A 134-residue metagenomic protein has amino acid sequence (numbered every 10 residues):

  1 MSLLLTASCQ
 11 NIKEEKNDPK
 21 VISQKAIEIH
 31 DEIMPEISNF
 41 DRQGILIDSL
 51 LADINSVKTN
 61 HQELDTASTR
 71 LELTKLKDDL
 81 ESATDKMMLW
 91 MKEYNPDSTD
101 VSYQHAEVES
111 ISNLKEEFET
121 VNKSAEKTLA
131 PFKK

Functional and structural regions predicted by a protein language model:
L4-S8: C-terminal motif of bacterial Sec signal peptides marking the signal peptidase cleavage site
Q10-S56: Immediate post-signal-peptide N-terminus of mature secreted/exported proteins
E14, A52, T59, K92-D100 (+1 more regions): Short, flexible helix-adjacent loops and helix caps
E14-N17, V21-Q24, E28, L64 (+3 more regions): Primarily heptad-repeat coiled-coil rod domains in cytosolic scaffolding/tethering proteins
I22, I29-G44, S98-K134: C-terminal amphipathic alpha-helix
I47, L51-L76, E109: Amphipathic, non-transmembrane alpha-helical stretches in extra-cytosolic proteins
S68-E117: Long, amphipathic, charge-rich alpha-helical segments that form helical bundles/coiled-coils
